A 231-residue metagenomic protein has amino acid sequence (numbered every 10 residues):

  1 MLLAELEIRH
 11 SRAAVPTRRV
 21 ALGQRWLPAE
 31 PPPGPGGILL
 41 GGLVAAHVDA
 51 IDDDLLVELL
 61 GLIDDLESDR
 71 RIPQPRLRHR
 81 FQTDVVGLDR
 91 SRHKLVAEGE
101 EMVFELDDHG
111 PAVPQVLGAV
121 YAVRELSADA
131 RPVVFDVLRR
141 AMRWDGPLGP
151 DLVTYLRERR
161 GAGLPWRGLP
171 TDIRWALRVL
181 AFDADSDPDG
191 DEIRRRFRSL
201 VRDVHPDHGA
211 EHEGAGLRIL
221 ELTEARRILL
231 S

Functional and structural regions predicted by a protein language model:
M1-G163: Accessory regions outside conserved functional cores
R157-S231: N-terminal J-domain/J-like co-chaperone modules of DnaJ/Hsp40 proteins
